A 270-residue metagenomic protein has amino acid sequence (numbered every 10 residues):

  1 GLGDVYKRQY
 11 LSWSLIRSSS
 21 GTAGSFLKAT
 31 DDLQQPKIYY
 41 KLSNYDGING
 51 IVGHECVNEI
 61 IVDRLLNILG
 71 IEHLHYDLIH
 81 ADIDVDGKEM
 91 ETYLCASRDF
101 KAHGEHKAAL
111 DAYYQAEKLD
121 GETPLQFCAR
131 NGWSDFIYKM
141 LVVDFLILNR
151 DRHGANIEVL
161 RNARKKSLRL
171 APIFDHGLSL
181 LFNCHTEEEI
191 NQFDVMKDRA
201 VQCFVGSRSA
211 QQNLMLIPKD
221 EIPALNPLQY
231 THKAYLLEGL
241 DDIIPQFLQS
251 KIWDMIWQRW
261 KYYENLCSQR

Functional and structural regions predicted by a protein language model:
G1-Y6: Short, small-residue-biased leader/transition segments that mark boundaries at the very start of proteins
K7-A108: Conserved ATP-binding subdomain of kinase catalytic cores across diverse folds
E55, E59, F136, R150-H153 (+1 more regions): Active-site-proximal structural scaffolding
I60, R64-I68, D135-V143, D254-K261: A broad, structural surface signal
Y76-D84, A155-A163, Q269: Short alpha-helical "patches" and their helix-cap loops
G87-E91, A96-L141: ATP-dependent phospho-/nucleotidyl transfer catalytic cores
D120-H185: Conserved kinase catalytic-core segment
A163-R270: C-terminal catalytic region of ATP-dependent kinase domains
